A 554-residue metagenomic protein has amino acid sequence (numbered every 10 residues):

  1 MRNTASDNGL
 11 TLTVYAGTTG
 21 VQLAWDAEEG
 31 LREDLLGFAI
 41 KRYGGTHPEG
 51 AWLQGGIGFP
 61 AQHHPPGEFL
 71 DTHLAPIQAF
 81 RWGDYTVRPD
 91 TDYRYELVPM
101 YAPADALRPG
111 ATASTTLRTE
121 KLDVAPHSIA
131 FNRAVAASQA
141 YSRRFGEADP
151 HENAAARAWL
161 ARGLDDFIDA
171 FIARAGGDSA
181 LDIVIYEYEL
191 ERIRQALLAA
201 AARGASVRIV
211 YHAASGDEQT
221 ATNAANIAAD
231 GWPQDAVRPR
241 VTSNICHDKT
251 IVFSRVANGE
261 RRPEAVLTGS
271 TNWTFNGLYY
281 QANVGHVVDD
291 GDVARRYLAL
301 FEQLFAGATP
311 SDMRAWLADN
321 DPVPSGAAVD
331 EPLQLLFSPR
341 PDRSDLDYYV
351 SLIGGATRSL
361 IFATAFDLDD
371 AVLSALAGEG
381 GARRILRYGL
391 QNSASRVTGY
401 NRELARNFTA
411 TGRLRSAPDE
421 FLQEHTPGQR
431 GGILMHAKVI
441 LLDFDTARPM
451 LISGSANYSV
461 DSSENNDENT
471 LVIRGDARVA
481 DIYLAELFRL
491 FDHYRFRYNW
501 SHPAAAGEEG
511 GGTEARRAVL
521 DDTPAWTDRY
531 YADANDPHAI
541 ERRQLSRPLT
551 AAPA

Functional and structural regions predicted by a protein language model:
M1-R157, D165, D169, G177-S179 (+7 more regions): PLD/PLD-like phosphodiesterase catalytic module centered on the HKD motif
R133-G163, A318-R343: Glycine-rich phosphate-binding "P-loop"
L160-F171, D342-V350: Structured alpha-helical segments in the cores of large, soluble enzyme domains
V184-E187, H212-A214, F362-D367: Structural motif
Y297-F301: Interdomain helical connector at the RecA1-RecA2 junction of SF1/SF2 helicase-like NTPases
F305-N320: Extended, charge-rich helix/loop segments that form flexible, surface "patches" used to engage negatively charged
A318-G389: Beta-propeller domains
